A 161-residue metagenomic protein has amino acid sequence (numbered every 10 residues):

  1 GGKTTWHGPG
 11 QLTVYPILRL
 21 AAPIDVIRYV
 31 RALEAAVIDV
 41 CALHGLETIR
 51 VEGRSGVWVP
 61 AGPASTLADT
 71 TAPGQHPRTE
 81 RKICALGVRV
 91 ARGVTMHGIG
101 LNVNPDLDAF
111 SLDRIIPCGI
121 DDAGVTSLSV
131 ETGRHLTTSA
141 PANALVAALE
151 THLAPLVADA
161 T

Functional and structural regions predicted by a protein language model:
G1: Portal/gating segments that form or line small-molecule/metal binding sites
T4-P9, P16-T161: Catalytic beta-strand/loop module used to bind and position nucleotide/cofactor moieties in cofactor-attachment
